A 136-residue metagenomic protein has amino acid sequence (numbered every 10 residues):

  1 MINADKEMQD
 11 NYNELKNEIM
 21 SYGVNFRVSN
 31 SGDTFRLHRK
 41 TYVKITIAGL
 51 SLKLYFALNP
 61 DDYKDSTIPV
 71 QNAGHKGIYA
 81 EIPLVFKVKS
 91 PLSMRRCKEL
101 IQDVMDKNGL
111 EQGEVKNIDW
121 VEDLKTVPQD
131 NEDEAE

Functional and structural regions predicted by a protein language model:
M1-N13: Solvent-exposed, charged helical/coil patches that constitute nucleic-acid or partner-interaction surfaces
Y12, E18-S29: A mid-sequence, solvent-exposed acidic-amphipathic segment
R27-L84: Short, conserved beta-strand/beta-arch hydrophobic-aromatic motifs that form part of recognition grooves or interface
G77-A135: Well-ordered alpha/beta subsegment
